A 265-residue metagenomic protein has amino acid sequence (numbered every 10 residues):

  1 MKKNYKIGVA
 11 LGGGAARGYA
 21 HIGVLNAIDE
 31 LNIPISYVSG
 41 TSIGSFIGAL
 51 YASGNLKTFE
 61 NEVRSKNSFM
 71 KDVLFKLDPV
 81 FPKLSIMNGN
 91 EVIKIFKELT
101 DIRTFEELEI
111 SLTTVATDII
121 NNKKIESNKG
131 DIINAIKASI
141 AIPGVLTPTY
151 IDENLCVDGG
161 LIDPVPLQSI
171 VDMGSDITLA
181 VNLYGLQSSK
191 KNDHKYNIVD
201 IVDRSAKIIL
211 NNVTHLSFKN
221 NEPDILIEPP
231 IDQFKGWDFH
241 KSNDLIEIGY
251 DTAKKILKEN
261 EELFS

Functional and structural regions predicted by a protein language model:
M1-T41, F46-S265: Patatin-like phospholipase
